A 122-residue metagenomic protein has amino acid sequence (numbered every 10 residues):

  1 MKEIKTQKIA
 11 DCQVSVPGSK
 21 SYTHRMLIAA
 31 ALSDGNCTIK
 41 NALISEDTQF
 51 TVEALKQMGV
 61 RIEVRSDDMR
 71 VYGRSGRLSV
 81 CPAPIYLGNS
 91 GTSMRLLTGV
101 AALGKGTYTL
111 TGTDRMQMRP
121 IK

Functional and structural regions predicted by a protein language model:
M1-K122: Short, structured segments at the rim of ligand-binding sites
